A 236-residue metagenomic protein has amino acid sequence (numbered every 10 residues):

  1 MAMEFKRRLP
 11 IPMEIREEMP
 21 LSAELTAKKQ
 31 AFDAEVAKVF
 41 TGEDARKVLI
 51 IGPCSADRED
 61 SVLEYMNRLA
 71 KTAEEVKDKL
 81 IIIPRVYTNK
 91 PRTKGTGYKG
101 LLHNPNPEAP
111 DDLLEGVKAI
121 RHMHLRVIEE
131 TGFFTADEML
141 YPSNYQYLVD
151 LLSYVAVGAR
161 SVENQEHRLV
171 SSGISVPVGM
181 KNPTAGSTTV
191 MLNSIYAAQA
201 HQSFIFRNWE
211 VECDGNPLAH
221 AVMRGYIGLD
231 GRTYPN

Functional and structural regions predicted by a protein language model:
M1-E43: N- or domain-start disorder-to-order transition segments that initiate the globular core
R7, M66, K79-N236: Active-site-facing alpha/beta catalytic cores
G52: Conserved, mostly hydrophobic/aromatic
S55-A56: Short strand->helix junction
E59-M66: Conserved strand-to-helix beginnings and helix N-cap segments that scaffold or border functional pockets
E74-D78: Short helix-capping segments at alpha-helix termini
